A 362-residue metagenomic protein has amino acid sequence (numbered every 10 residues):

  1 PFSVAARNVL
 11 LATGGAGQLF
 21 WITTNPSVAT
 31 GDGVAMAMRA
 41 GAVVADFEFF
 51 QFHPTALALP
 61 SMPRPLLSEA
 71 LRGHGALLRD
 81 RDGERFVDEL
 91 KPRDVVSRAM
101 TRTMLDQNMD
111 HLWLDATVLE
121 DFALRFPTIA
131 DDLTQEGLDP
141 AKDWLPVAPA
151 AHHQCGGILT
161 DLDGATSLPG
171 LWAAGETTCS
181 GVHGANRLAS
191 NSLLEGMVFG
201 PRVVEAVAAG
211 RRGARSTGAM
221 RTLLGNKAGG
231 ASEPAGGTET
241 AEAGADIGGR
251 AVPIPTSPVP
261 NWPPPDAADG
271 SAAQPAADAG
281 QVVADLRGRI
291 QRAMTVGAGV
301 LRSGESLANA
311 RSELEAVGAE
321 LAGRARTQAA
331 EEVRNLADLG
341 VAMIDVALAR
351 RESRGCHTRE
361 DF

Functional and structural regions predicted by a protein language model:
P1-N8, S167-G170: Core beta-strand elements of the Rossmann-like FAD/NAD(P) dinucleotide-binding domain in flavoenzyme oxidoreductases
R7-P65, N191-E205: Glycine-rich loop(s) and the adjacent beta-strand/alpha-helix scaffold that form part
G31, L71-H74, H153: Short, solvent-exposed loop/turn segments at the edges of secondary structure
M36, A42-L145, A206-R212: An anion/pyrophosphate-binding glycine-rich loop and adjacent beta-alpha core in soluble alpha-beta enzymes
E84-E89, A99, H153-C155, L159-A173 (+1 more regions): Glycine- and aromatic-enriched mobile tails/lids
P127-W172: FAD/FMN-dependent oxidoreductases across multiple families
